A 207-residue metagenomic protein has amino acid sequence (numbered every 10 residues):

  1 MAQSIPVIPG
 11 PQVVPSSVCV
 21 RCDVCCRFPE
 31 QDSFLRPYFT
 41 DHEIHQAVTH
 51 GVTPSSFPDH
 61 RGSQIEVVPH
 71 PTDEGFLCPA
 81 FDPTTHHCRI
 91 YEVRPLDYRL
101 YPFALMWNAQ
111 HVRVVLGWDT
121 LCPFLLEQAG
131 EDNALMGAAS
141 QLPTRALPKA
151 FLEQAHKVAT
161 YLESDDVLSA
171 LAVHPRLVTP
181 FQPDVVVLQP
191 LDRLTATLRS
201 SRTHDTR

Functional and structural regions predicted by a protein language model:
M1-R207: Short loop/turn segments that flank or connect secondary-structure elements
